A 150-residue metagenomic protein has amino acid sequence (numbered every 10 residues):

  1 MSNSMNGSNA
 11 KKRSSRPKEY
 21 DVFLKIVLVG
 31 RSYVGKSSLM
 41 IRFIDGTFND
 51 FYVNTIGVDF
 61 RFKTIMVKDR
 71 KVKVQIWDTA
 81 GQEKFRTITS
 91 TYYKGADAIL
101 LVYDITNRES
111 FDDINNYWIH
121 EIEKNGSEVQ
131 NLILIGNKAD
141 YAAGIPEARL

Functional and structural regions predicted by a protein language model:
N3, S8-V29, Y33, S38-G46 (+2 more regions): Ras-like small GTPase catalytic G-domain
